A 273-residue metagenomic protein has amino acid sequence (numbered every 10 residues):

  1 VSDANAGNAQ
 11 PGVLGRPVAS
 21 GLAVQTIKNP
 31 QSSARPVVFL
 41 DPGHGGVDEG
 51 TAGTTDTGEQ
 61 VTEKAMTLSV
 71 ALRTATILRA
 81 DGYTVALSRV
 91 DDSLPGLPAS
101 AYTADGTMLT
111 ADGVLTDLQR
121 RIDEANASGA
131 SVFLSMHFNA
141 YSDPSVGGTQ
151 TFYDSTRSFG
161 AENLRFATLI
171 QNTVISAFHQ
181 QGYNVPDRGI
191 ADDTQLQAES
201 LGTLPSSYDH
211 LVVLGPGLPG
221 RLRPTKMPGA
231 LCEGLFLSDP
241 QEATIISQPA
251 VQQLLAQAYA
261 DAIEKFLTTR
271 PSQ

Functional and structural regions predicted by a protein language model:
S2-S20, Q25-N29, V61-Q273: Active-site-proximal helix/loop segments of hydrolytic enzymes
R35-Q60: Short glycine-rich His-centered loop
